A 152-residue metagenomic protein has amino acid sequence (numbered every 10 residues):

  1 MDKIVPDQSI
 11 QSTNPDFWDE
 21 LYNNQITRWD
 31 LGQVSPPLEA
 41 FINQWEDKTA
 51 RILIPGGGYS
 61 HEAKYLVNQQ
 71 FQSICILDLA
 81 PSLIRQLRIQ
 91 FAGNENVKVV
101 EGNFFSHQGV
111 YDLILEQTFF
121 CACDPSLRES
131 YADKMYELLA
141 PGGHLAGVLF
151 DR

Functional and structural regions predicted by a protein language model:
M1-E46: S-adenosyl-L-methionine
A80-S82: Conserved SAM/SAH-binding beta-strand->alpha-helix loop
L87-R88: Conserved SAM-binding loop
G93-F104: Conserved SAM-binding strand-loop segment of SAM-dependent methyltransferases
F105-I114: A short acidic, Gly/Pro-enriched loop at the edge of an enzyme's catalytic core that lines a small-molecule cofactor
E129-P141: A short glycine-rich, Lys/Arg-flanked "PGG" loop and its adjoining helix->strand segment in the class I
G142-F150: Conserved beta-strand signature within the Rossmann-like core of class I S-adenosyl-L-methionine
